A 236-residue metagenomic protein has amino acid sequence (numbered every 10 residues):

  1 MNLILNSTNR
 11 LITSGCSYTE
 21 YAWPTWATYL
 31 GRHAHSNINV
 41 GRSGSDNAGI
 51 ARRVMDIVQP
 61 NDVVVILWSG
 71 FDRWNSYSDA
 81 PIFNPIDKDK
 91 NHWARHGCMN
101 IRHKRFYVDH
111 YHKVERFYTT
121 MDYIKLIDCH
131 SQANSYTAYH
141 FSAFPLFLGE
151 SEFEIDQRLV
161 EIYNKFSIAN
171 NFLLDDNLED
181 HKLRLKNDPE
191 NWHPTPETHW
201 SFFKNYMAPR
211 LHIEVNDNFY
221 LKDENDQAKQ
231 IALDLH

Functional and structural regions predicted by a protein language model:
M1-P60, S201: Serine-esterase "nucleophile elbow" of acetyl-processing enzymes
N2, M55-H236: Alpha-helical cap/lid subdomain in secreted, periplasmic, or secretory-pathway luminal O-acyl-processing enzymes
